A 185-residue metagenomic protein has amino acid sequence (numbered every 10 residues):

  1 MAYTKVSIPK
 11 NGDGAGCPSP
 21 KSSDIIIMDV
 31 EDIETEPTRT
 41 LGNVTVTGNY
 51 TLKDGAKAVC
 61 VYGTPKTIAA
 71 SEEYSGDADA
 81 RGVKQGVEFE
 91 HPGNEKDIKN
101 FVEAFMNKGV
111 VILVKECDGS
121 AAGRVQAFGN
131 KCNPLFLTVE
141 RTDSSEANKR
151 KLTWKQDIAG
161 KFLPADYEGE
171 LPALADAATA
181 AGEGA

Functional and structural regions predicted by a protein language model:
A2-Q85, C132-S145: Solvent-exposed edge beta-strands and adjacent loop segments that serve as assembly or binding interfaces
N11, V30-I33, P92-K96, C117-G119 (+2 more regions): Generic structural motif
S22-E31, V87-E90, K108-C117: Short, hydrophobic/proline-enriched secondary-structure or compact coil segments at domain edges
E73-K96, E146-K161: Oligomerization/assembly interface segments of phage tail-like spikes and tubes
K84-G93, C117-T138: Short acidic, glycine/tyrosine-flanked loop/strand segments centered on an H-E-D-like triad
K96-E103, L163-A165: Short, conserved charged micro-motifs
K99-Q126: Short, acidic/charged, Gly/Pro-enriched secondary-structure junctions
A127-A185: Mixed-charge, glycine-accented linear interaction segment located at domain edges/termini
